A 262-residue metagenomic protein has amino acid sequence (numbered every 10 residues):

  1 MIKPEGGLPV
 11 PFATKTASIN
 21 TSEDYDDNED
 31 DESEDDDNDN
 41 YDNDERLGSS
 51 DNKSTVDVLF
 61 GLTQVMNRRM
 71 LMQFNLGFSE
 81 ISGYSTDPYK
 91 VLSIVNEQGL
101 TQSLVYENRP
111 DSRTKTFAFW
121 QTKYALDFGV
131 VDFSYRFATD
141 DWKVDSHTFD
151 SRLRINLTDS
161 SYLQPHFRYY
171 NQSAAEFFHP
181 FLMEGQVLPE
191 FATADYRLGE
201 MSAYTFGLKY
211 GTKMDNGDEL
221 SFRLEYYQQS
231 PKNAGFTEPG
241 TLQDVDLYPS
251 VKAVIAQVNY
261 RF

Functional and structural regions predicted by a protein language model:
I2-G6, F74-L76, F133-Y135, P165-F167 (+3 more regions): Membrane-embedded beta-strand positions of outer-membrane beta-barrel proteins
E5-G7, T14-E23, E34, S85-S93 (+4 more regions): Outer-membrane beta-barrel translocator domains and adjoining extracellular loop/strand segments of Gram-negative
G6-T14, S54, F78-Y84, T114-T116 (+5 more regions): Transmembrane beta-strands of outer-membrane beta-barrel pores
Y41-S49, Q102-R109, Y135-T139, F191-R197 (+1 more regions): Extracellular loop and loop/strand-boundary signature of outer-membrane beta-barrel proteins
Q64, Y124-L126, F137, I155 (+2 more regions): Residue-level signature of outer-membrane beta-barrel architecture
V65-R69, L126-G129, T158-S160, D215-G217: Outer-membrane beta-barrel channels and translocator barrels
P110-T114, A138-H147, L157, E200 (+1 more regions): Solvent-exposed loop/turn segments connecting transmembrane beta-strands in outer-membrane beta-barrel proteins
Y210, P249-F262: Outer-membrane beta-barrel "beta-signal"
